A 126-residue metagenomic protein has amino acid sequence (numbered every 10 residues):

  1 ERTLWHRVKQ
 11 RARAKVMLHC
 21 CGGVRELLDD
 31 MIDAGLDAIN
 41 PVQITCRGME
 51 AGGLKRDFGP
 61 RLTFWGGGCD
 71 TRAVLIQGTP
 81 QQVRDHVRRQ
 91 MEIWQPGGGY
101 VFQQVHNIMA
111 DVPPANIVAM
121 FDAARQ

Functional and structural regions predicted by a protein language model:
E1-Q126: Active-site loop segments of alpha/beta catalytic cores
